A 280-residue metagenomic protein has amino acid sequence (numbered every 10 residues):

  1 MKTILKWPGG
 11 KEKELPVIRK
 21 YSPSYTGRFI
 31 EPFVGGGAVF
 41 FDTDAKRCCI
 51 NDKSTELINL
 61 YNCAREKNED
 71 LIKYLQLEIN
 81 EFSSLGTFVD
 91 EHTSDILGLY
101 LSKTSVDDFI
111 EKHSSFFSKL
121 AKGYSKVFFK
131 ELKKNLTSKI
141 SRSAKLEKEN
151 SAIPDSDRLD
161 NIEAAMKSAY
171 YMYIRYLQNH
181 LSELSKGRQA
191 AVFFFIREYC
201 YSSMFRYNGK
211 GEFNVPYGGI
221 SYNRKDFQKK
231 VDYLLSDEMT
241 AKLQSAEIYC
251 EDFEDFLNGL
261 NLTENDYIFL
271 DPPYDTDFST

Functional and structural regions predicted by a protein language model:
M1-S24: Class I SAM-dependent methyltransferase Rossmann-like catalytic core, especially the SAM/SAH-binding loop
P8-G9, V34, K210: Short glycine-rich loop/turn motifs that provide flexible caps or phosphate-binding loops at active sites
K13, E56, D255: Short alpha-helical
V17-Y21, D42, N59-C63, F193 (+1 more regions): Residue-level signal for well-ordered alpha-helical scaffold segments within enzymatic catalytic domains
I18-Y21, F29-T43, R47-T55, E198-Y201 (+3 more regions): Conserved proline-anchored active-site loop of SAM-dependent methyltransferases that bridges a beta-strand
R47-L243: Class I S-adenosyl-L-methionine-dependent methyltransferase module
Y222-T280: Conserved mid-sequence domains
